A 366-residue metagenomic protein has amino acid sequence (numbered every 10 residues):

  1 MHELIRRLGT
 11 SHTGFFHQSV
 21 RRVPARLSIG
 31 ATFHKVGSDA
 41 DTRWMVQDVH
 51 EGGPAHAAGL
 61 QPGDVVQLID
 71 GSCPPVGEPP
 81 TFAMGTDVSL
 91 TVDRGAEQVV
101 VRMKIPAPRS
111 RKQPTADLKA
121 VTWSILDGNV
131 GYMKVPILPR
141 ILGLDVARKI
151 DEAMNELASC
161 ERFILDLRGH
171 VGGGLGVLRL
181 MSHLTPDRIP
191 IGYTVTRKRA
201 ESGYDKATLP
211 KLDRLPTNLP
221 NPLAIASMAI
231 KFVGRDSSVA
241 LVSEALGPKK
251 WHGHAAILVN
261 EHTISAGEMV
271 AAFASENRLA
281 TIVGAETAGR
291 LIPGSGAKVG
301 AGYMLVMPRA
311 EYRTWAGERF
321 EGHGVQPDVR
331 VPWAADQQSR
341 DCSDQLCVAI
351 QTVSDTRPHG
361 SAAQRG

Functional and structural regions predicted by a protein language model:
M1-T42, D87, G95-A120, I350 (+1 more regions): Extended, small/polar residue-biased N-terminal targeting/export presequences and adjacent propeptide/linker tracts
H2-T13, E51, V65-G71, N155-R162 (+3 more regions): Sec-exported extracytoplasmic/periplasmic mature domains
L4, A31, A55, G63-V66 (+6 more regions): Terminal peptide-recognition signature
R22-V76, Y132, V146: PDZ/PDZ-like domain segments forming the peptide/carboxylate-binding groove, activating on the N-terminal beta-strands
L60, V66, F82-M84, V299: Short, well-ordered loop/turn sites that connect or cap secondary structure elements
G85-T86, T91-G300, Q351: Cleft-lining beta-strand/loop regions that shape enzyme active-site pockets
S275, G284-G300, L305-M307, E318-V329 (+1 more regions): C-terminal soluble interaction/assembly domains
E321, V325-G366: Low-complexity, Gly/Ser/Thr/Pro-rich intrinsically disordered linker/tail segments
